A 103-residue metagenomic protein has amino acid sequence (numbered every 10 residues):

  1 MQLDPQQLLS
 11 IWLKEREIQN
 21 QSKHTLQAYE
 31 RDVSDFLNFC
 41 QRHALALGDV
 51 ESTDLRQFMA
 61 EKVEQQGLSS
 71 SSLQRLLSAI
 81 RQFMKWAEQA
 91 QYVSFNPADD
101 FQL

Functional and structural regions predicted by a protein language model:
M1-Q6: A detector for short, charged/polar N-terminal pre-domain segments
Q7-H24, S34-L103: N-terminal core-binding DNA-recognition domain of tyrosine recombinases/integrases
R31: Short loop/turn segments immediately following the C-termini of beta-strands
